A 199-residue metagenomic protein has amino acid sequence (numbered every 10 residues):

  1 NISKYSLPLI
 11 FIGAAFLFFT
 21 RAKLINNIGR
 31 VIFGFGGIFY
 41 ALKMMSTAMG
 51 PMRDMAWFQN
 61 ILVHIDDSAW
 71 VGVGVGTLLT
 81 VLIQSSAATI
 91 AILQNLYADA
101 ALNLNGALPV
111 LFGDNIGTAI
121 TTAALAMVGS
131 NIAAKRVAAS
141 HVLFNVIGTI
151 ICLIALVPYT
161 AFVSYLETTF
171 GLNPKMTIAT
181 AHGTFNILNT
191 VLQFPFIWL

Functional and structural regions predicted by a protein language model:
N1, F33-G36, Y40, T77-I83 (+5 more regions): Transmembrane helix-bundle signature of multi-pass membrane transporters/permeases
N1-K4, I10-G13, T80-G117, A126-S130 (+2 more regions): Membrane-interfacial helix-loop connectors
Y5-A14, I28-G37, V73: Hydrophobic mid-bilayer segments of alpha-helices in multi-pass membrane transport proteins, especially secondary
G13-N26, T122-S130: C-terminal ends of transmembrane helices
A14-F18, T77-L78, I92, A123-A124 (+2 more regions): Alpha-helical transmembrane segments of multipass membrane proteins
L17-I25, V31, L42-M55, F162 (+1 more regions): Transmembrane helix exit motif
I32-L78, L96: Helix-loop-helix hairpins and the membrane-proximal interhelical loops of multi-pass alpha-helical transport proteins
L42, R53-I65, L125-L199: Transmembrane alpha-helical segments and their short flanking loops that form helix-hairpins/helix-helix interfaces
